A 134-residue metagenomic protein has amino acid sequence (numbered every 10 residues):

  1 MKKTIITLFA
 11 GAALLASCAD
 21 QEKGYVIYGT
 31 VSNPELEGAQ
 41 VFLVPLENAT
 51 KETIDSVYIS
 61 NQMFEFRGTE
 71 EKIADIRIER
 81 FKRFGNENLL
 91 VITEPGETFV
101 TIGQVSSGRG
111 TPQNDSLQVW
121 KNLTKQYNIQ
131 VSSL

Functional and structural regions predicted by a protein language model:
M1-T4: Positively charged n-region of N-terminal signal peptides that target proteins for export
A10-C18: Hydrophobic h-region of N-terminal signal peptides that target proteins for export in Gram-negative bacteria
C18-L134: A non-transmembrane, solvent-exposed segment enriched in polar/low-complexity residues
